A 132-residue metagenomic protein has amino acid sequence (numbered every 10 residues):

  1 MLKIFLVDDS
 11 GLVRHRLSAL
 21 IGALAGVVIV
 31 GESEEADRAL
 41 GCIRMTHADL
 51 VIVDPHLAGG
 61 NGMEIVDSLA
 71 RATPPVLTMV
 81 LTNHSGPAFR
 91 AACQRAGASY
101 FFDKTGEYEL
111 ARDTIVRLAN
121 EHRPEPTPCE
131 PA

Functional and structural regions predicted by a protein language model:
L2-L12, L17-I21: Conserved acidic segment of CheY-like receiver
E32-L50: Acidic, metal-coordinating helix/loop segments flanking the phosphotransfer/catalytic sites of two-component signaling
E35, N61-E64: Acidic catalytic/metal-coordinating carboxylates
D54, T82: Active-site residues of response regulator receiver
A58: The feature encodes the CheY-like receiver
M63-P74: Short amphipathic alpha-helix used as the core "switch/output" element in two-component signaling
E64, S85-F102, G106, R112: Alpha4 helix (beta4-alpha4-beta5 surface) of REC/receiver domains from two-component response regulators
H122-A132: CheY-like receiver
